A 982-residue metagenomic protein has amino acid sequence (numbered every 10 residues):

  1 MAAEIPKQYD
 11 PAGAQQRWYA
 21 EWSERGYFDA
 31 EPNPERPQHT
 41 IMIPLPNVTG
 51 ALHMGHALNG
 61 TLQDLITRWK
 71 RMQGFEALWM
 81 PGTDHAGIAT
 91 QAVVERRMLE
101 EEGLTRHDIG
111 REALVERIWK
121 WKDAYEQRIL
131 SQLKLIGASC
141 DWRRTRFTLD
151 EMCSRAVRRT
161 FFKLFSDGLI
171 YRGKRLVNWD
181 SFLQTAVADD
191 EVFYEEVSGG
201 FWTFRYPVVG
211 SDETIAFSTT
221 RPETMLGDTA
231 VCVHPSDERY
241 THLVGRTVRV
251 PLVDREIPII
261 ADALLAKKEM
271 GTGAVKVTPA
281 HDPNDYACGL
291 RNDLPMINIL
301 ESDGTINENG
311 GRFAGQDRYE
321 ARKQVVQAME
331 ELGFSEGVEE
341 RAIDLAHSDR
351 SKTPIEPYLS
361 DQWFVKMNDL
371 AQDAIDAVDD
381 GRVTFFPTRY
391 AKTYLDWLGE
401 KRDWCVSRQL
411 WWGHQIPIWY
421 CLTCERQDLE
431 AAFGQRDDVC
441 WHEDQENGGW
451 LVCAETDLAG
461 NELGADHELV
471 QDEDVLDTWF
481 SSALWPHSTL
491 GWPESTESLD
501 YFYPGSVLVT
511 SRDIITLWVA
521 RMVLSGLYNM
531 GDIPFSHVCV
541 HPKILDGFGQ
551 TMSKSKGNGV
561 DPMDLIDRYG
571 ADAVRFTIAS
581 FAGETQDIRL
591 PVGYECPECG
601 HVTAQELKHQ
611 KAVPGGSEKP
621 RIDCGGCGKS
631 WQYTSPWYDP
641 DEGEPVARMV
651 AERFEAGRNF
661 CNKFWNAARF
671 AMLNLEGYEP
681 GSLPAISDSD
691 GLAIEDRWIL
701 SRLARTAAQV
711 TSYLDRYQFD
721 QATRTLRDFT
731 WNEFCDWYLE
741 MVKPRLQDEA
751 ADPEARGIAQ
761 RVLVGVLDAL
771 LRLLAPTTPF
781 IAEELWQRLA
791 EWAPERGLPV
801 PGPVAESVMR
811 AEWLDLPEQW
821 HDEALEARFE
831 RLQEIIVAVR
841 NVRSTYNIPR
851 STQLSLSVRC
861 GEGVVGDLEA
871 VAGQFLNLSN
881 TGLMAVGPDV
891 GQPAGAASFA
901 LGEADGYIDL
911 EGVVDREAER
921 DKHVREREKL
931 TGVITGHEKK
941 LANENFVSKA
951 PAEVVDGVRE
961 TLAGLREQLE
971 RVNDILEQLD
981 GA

Functional and structural regions predicted by a protein language model:
M1-M54, R71, A77, D349 (+1 more regions): Non-catalytic terminal extensions that flank enzyme cores
Q8, R17, E21-R25, E95-T214 (+11 more regions): Residue patterns forming the tRNA-binding/recognition surfaces of aminoacyl-tRNA synthetases and related DALR
N33-V94, T148, V157, F217-T220 (+5 more regions): N-terminal catalytic cores of NTP/NDP-binding nucleotidyl/phosphoryl-transfer enzymes
E76, P222-D303, V326, E330 (+3 more regions): Catalytic alpha/beta core of large soluble enzyme barrels
D84, V177, S181, V187-F193 (+5 more regions): Acidic, turn-prone loop/beta-hairpin segments
D254-I260, E473-Y503, N732, D736-L739: Active-site-adjacent "gating/activation" loops or surface patches in catalytic cores
R341, W397-R402, W411-W419, V470-T478 (+3 more regions): Catalytic cores of enzymes that engage adenine nucleotides and/or redox cofactors via long glycine-rich, Lys/Arg/His
H609, K619, A651, L789-A982: C-terminal low-complexity, glycine/proline- and small-hydrophobic-enriched intrinsically disordered tails that act as
